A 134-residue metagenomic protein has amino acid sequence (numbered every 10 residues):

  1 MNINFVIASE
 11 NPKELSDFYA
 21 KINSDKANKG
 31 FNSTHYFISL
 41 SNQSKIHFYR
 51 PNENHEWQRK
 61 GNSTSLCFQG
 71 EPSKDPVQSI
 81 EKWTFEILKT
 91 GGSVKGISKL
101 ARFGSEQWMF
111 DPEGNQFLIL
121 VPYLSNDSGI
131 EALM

Functional and structural regions predicted by a protein language model:
N2-E10, E56-L88, S105-F110: Vicinal oxygen chelate
N4, N28, T84-M134: Vicinal oxygen chelate
V6-P51: Core segments of cupin and vicinal oxygen chelate
K45, S63, Q116: A residue-level signal for beta-strand positions that form part of recognition/binding surfaces within mature
R50-E53, G70, G96-S98, Y123: Short, well-ordered turn and helix-capping elements at secondary-structure junctions
E53-Q58, S125-S128: A short local loop/turn or secondary-structure capping micro-motif enriched for an aromatic residue
